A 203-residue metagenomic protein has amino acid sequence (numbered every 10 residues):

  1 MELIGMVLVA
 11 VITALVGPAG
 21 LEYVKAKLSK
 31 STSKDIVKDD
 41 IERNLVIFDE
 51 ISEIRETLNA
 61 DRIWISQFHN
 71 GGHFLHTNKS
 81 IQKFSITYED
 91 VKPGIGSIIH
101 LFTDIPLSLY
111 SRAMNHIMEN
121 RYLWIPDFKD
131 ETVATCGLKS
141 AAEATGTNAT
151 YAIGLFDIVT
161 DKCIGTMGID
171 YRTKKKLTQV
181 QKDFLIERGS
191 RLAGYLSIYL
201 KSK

Functional and structural regions predicted by a protein language model:
I4-I98, S202-K203: Intrinsically disordered, low-complexity terminal regulatory regions
R43-E50, L107-S111, I186: Well-ordered, non-membrane alpha-helical segments in soluble/globular domains
L58, T145-G146: A structural signal for short coil/turn segments at secondary-structure junctions
K83-T145: Regulatory sensory and allosteric helical modules in signal-transduction proteins and certain transcription factors
A149-D157: A short, aliphatic-rich beta-strand micro-motif
C163-K203: Juxtadomain coupling helices with adjacent low-complexity linkers
